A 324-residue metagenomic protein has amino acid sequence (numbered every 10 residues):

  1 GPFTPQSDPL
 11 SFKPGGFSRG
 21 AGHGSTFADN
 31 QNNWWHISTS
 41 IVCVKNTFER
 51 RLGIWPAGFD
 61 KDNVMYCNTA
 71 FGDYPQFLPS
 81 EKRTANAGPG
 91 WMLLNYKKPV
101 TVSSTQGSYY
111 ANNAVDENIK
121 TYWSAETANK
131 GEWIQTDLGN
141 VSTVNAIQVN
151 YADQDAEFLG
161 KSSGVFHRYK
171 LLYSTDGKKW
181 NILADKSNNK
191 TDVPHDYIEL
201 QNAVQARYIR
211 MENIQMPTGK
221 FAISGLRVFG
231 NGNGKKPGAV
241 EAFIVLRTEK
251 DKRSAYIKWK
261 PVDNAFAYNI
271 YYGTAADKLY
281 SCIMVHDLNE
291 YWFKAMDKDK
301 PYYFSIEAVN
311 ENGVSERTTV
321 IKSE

Functional and structural regions predicted by a protein language model:
G1-G16, D62, C67-T69, I182-K186: Blade-edge beta-strand/turn elements of extracellular beta-propeller and related beta-sheet repeat scaffolds
F27, N33-V42: Hydrophobic core segments of beta-strands in well-ordered, beta-rich domains
D116-A184, P194-E241, E249-K250, K260: Aromatic, loop-rich ligand-recognition surfaces of beta-strand-rich domains
K130, K190-H195, M284-Y291: Short, solvent-exposed loop/turn segments in extracellular or other extracytoplasmic domains
F229-N264, K298, E311-E324: Pro/Thr/Ser/Gly-rich low-complexity, intrinsically disordered linker/stalk tracts
A267-D299, E311-T319: Recognizes extended acidic, P/S/T-rich segments that occur within or adjacent to Ig-like beta-sandwich modules
